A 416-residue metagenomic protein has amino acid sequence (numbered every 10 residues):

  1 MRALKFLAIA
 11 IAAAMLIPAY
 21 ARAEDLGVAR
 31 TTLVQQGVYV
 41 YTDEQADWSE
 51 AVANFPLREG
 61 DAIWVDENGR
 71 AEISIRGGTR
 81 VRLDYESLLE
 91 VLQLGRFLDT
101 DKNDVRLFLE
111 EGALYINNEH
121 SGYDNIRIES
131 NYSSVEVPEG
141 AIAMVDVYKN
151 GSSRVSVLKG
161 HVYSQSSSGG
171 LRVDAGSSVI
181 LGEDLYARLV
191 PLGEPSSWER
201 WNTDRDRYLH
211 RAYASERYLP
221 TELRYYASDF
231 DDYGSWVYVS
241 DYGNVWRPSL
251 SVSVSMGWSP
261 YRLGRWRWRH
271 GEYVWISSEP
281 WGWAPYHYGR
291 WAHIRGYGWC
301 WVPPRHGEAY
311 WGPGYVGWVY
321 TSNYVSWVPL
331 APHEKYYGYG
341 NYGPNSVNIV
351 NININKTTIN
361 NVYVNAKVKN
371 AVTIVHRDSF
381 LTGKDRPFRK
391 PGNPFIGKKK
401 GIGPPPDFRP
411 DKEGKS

Functional and structural regions predicted by a protein language model:
M1-A8: Bacterial N-terminal signal peptides that target proteins for export
A8-L16: Bacterial N-terminal signal peptides
I17, E119, S167, F408-P410: Residue-level recognition of conserved structural "scaffold" positions that shape functional pockets and channels
I17-A23: Sec/Tat signal peptide C-region and signal peptidase I cleavage site
R22, N54-P56, A62-I63, A71 (+7 more regions): Short, solvent-exposed secondary-structure boundary motifs
A23-Y163, S168-S178, P329: Flexible, surface-exposed loop/linker segments and immediately adjacent secondary-structure boundaries
I180-S416: Low-complexity, repeat-rich tail regions
